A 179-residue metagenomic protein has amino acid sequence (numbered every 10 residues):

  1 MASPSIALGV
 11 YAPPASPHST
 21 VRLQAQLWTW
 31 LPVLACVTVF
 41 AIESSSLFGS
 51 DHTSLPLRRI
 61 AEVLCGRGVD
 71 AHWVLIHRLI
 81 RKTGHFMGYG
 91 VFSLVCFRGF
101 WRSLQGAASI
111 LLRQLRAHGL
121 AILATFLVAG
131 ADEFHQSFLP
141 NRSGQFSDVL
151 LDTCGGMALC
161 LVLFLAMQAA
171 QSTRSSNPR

Functional and structural regions predicted by a protein language model:
A2-F97: "…centered on the first transmembrane helix and the immediately adjacent amphipathic helix/loop
V21-Q24, W73, R113, F164 (+1 more regions): Lipid interaction determinants
A25, R81-G84, S93, L120-V128 (+2 more regions): Alpha-helical transmembrane segments of multi-pass integral membrane proteins
W28-I42, L123-A131, C154, A158 (+1 more regions): Lipid-exposed faces of alpha-helical membrane segments in multi-pass integral membrane proteins
G88-L104, C154-A170: Membrane-interfacial alpha-helical segments at the cytosolic side of multi-pass membrane proteins
G106-L123: Internal alpha-helical transmembrane segments of multi-pass membrane proteins
A129-T153: Interfacial helix-loop-helix junctions of multi-pass membrane proteins
S172-R179: Short, charged juxtamembrane terminal tails flanking transmembrane helices
